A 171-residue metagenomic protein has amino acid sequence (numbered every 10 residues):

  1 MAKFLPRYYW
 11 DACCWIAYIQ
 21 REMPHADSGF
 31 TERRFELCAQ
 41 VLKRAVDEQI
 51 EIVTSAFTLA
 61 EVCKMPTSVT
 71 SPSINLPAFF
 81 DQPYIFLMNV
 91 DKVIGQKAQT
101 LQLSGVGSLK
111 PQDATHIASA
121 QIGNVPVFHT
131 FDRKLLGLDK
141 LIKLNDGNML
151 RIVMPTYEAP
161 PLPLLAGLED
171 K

Functional and structural regions predicted by a protein language model:
M1-R7, E22-E32, I117, I122-K171: Acidic, PIN/NYN-like endoribonuclease modules and their adjacent C-terminal/linker elements
M1-T54, P66-I74, L168-K171: Short, well-structured N-terminal submotif of metal-dependent ribonuclease cores
A12, A56, K110-I117: Conserved glycosyltransferase catalytic-site signature
W15, L59, L135-L136: A generic structural signal for short hydrophobic patches within well-formed alpha-helices
G29-T31, S104-S108: Short, flexible loop segments at the rims of nucleotide/cofactor-binding pockets, characterized by
F57, P83-V106: Acidic catalytic patch
F79: An acidic/histidine-cluster motif and surrounding catalytic segment that typifies divalent-metal-assisted enzyme active
